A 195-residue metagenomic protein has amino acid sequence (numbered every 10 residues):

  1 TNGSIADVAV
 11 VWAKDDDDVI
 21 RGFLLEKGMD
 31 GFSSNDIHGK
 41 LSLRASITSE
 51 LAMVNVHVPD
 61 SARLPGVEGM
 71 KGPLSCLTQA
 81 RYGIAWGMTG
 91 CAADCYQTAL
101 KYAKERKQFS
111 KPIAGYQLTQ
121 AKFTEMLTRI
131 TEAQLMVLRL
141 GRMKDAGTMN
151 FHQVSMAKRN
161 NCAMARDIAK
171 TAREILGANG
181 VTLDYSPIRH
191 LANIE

Functional and structural regions predicted by a protein language model:
T1-S34: A short core secondary-structure module
N2-A6, R44-S46, P65-G66: Short glycine/proline-enriched turns and hinge-like loops at secondary-structure junctions
D15, A45, H57-V58, T89 (+1 more regions): Glycine-rich beta-alpha junction loops
G28-H57: Flexible, small-/acidic-enriched active-site or ligand-binding loops
M29-G31, S42-L43, V67-G69, L183-L191: Short, surface-exposed loop/turn microsegments at beta-strand edges and helix-strand junctions
K40-L43, A62, K144: Short, small-residue-enriched loops and turns at beta-alpha junctions that line or gate enzyme active sites
S49-S75: A short, charged helix-loop
E50-A52, S75-E195: Alpha-helical interface subdomain recognition
